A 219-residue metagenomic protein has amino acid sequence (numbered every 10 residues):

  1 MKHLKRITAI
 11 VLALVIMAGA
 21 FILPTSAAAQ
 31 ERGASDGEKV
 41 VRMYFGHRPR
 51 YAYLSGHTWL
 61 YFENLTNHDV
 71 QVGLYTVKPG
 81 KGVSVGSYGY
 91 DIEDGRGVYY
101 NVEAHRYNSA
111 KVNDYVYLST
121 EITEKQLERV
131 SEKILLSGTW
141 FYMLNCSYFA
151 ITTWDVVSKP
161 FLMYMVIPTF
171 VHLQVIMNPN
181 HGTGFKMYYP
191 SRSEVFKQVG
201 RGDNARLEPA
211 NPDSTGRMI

Functional and structural regions predicted by a protein language model:
M1-V11: Bacterial N-terminal signal peptides that target proteins for export
L12-F21: Hydrophobic core
A20-R32: Sec-dependent signal peptide cleavage junction
Q30-S35, V112, T120-E132, T215-M218: Post-signal peptide N-terminal regions of Sec-secreted extracellular proteins
R32-V112: Glycine-rich catalytic cores of cysteine/serine-nucleophile enzymes that process amide/ester linkages in cell-envelope
R48-P49, N113-S119, E132-F141: Second-shell loop/turn segments in exported
A52-S55, T120-L127, T139-S147: Solvent-exposed, acidic/flexible segments
R129-I219: Activation targets extended, charge/polar-rich intrinsically disordered C-terminal tails
